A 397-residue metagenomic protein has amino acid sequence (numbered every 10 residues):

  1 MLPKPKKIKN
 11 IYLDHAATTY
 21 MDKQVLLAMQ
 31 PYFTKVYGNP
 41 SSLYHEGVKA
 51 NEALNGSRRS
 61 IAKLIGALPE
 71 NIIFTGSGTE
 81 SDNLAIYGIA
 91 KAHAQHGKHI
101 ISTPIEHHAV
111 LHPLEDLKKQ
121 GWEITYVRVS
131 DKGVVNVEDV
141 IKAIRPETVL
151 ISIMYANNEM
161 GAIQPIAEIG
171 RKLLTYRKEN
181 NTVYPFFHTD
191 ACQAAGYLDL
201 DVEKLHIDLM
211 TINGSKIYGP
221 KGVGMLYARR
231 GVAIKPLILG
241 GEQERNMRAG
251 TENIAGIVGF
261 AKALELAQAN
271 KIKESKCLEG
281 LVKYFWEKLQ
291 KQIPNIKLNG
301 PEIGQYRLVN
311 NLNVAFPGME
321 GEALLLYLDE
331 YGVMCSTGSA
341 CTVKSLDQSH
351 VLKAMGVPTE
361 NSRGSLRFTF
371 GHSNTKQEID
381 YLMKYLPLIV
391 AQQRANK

Functional and structural regions predicted by a protein language model:
M1-K397: Pyridoxal 5′-phosphate
